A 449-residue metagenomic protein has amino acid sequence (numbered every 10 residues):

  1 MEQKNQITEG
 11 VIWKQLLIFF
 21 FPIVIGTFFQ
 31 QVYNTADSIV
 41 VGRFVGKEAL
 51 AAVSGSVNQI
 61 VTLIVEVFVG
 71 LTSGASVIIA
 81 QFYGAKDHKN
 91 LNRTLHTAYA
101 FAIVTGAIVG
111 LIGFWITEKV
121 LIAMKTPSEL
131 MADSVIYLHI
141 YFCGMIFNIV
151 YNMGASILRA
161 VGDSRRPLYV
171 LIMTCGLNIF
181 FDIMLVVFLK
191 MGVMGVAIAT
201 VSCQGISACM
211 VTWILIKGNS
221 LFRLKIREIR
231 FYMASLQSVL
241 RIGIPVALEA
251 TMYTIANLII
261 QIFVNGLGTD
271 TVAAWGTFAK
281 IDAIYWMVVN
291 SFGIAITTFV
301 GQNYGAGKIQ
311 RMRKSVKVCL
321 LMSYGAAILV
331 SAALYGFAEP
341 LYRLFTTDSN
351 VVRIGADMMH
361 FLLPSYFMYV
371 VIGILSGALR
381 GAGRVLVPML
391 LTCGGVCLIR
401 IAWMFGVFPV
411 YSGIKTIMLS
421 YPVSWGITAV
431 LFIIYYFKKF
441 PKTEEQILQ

Functional and structural regions predicted by a protein language model:
M1-F20, I79-G144, F188-I244, V300-S365 (+1 more regions): Short alpha-helical transmembrane segments in multi-pass integral membrane proteins
E9, W13-V32, A36, I60-V67 (+8 more regions): Residue-level signal for short hydrophobic patches within transmembrane helices of multi-pass membrane transporters
I18-D37, I140, Y151, T174 (+5 more regions): Transmembrane helical elements of multi-pass membrane transporters/channels
I23, T27, I39, V77 (+15 more regions): Transmembrane alpha-helix boundary and packing residues in multipass membrane permease domains and related
F28, V32-A51, L121-S128, M184-M191 (+5 more regions): Helix-terminus/linker motif at the lipid-water interface of multi-pass membrane proteins
V45-Q59, S134, L138, A197 (+3 more regions): Small-residue hotspots at the loop-to-helix junctions and early N-terminal turns of transmembrane alpha-helices
L50-L111, N148-P167, W275-A338, Y369-T392: Small-residue-rich hydrophobic transmembrane alpha-helices
T72, Y141-R159, P167-N178, V196-V211 (+4 more regions): Short runs within selected transmembrane alpha-helices of multi-pass transporters and secretion channels
